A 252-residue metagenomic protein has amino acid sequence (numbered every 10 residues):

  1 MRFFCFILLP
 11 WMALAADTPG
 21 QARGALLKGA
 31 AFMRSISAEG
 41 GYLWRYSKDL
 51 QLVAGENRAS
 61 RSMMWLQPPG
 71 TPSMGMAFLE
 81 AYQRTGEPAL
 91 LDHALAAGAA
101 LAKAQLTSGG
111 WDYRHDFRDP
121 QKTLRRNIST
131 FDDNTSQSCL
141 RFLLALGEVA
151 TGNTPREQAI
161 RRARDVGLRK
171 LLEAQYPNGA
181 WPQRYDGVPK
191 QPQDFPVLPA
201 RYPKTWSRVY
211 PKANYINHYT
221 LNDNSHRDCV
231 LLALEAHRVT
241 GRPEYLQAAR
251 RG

Functional and structural regions predicted by a protein language model:
M1-F4: Positively charged n-region of N-terminal signal peptides that target proteins for export
F6-A16: Hydrophobic h-region of N-terminal signal peptides that target proteins for export in Gram-negative bacteria
A16-R23, E148-T151, A159, H237-Y245: Electrostatic cytochrome c docking/interface patches
P19-E39: Mature N-terminal segment immediately following signal peptide/propeptide cleavage in secreted/periplasmic
I36-R227, L246-Q247: Extended ligand-binding groove/face enriched in aromatic
V166, D228-C229, A233-A236, T240-G252: Extracytoplasmic, non-cytosolic globular domains
